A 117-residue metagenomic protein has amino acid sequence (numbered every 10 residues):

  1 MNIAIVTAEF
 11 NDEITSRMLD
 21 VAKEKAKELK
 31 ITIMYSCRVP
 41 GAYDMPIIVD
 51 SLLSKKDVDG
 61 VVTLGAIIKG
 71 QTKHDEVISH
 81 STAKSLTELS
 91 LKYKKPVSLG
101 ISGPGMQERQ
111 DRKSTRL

Functional and structural regions predicted by a protein language model:
M1-R38: Glycine-rich phosphate/diphosphate-binding loop of Rossmann-like nucleotide-binding domains
E9-F10, A66-I67, S102-M106: Short, ordered loop/turn segments at secondary-structure junctions
Y35-S51: N-terminal beta-loop-helix "entrance" segment that forms/cooperates in small-molecule cofactor or anionic ligand
S36, G60-L64, P96-S102: Short beta-strand segments at enzyme active-site cores
I48-L86: Glycine-rich phosphate-binding loop
I78-G103, K113: Short, acidic/small-residue loops that bind anionic groups at enzyme active sites
T115-L117: Conserved small/polar residues in nucleotide/adenosyl-binding loops
